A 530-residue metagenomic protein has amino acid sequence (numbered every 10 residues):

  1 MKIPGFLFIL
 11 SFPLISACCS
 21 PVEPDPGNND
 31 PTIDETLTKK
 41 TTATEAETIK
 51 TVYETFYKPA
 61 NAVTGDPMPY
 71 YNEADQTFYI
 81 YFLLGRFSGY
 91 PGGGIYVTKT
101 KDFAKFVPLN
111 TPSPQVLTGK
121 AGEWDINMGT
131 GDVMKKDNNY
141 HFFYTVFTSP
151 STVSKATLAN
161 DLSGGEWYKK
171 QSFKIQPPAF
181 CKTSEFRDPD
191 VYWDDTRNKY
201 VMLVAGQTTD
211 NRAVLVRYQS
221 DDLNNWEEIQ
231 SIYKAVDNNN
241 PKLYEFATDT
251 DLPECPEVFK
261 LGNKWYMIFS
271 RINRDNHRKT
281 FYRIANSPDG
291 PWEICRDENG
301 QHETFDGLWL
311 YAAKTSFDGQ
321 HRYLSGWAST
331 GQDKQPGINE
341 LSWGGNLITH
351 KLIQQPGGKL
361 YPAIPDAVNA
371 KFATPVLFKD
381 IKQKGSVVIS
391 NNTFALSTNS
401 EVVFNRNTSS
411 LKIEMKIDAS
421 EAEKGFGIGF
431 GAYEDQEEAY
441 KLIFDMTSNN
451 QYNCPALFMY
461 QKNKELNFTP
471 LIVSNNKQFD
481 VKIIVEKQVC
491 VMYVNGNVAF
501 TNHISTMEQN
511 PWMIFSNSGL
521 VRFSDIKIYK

Functional and structural regions predicted by a protein language model:
G5-P13: Sec-dependent N-terminal signal peptides
S16-C18: C-terminal motif of bacterial Sec signal peptides marking the signal peptidase cleavage site
S20-D188, W193-A247, K260-D306, A328-S386 (+3 more regions): Beta-rich carbohydrate-recognition and catalytic domains
T393-L457: Secretory/extracellular carbohydrate-interaction modules and structurally similar beta-sandwich "look-alikes"
N399-R406, N467-V473, N502: Beta-strand-rich interaction surfaces with strong enrichment in secreted/lumenal proteins
M415, F479-N502: Carbohydrate-binding surfaces in secreted/extracellular proteins
Y460-D480: Short, aromatic/His-centered strand-loop micro-motif at the edge of beta-sheets
T501-R522, I528: Flexible glycan-contacting loops in extracellular carbohydrate-active proteins
